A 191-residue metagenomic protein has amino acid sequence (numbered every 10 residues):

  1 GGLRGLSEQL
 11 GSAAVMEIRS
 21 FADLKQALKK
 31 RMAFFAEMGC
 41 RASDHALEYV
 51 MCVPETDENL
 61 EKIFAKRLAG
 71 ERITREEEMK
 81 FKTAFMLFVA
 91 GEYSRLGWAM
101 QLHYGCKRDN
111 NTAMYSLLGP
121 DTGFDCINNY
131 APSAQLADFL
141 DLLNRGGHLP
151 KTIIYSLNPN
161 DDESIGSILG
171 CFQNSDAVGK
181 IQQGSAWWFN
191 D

Functional and structural regions predicted by a protein language model:
G2-K151, N160-G179: Histidine/acidic residue-rich metal-binding segments in metalloenzymes
R19, G179-N190: A generic structural motif
I127, I153, G184-A186: Conserved short-loop catalytic and cofactor-binding motifs
Y155-E163, A186-D191: Acidic-and-aromatic substrate-binding clefts and catalytic sites of carbohydrate-active enzymes
